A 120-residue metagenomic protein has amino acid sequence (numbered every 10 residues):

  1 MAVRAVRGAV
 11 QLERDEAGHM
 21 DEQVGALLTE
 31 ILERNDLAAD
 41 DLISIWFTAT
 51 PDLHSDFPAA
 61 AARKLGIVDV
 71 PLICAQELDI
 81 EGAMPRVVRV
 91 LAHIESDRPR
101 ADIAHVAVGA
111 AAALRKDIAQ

Functional and structural regions predicted by a protein language model:
M1-Q120: Terminal domain-initiation and capping elements
